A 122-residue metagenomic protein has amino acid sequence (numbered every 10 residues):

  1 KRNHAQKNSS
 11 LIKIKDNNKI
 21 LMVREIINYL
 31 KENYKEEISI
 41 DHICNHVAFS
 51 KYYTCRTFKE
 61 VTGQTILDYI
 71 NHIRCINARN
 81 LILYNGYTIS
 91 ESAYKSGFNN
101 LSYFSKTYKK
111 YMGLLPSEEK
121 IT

Functional and structural regions predicted by a protein language model:
K1-N28, Y53: An amphipathic alpha-helical interaction segment
E25, Y29-I73, Y87, A93-E119: Basic/polar phosphate-binding segments, predominantly the helix-turn-helix DNA-binding elements of transcriptional
